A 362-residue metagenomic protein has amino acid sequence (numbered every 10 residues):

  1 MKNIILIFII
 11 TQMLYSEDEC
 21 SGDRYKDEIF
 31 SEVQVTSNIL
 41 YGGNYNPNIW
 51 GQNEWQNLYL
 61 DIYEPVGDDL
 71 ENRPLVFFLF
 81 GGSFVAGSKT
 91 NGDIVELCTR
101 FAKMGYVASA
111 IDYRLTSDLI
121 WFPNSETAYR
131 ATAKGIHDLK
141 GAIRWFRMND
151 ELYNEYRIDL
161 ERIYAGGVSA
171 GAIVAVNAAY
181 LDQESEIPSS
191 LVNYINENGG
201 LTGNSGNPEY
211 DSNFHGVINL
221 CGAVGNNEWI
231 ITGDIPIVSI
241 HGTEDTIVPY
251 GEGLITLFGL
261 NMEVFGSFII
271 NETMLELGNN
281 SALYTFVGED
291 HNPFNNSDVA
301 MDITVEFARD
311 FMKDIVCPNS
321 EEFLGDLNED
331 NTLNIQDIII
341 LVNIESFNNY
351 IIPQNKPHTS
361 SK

Functional and structural regions predicted by a protein language model:
E17-E71: N-terminal cap/lid segment of alpha/beta-hydrolase-fold proteins
D68, N193-L277: The feature captures the conserved acid-bearing segment of alpha/beta-hydrolase catalytic domains
E71-S83: Short beta-strand element of the alpha/beta-hydrolase
S83-D93, D112-A133, D290, F294-N295: Cap/lid segment of the alpha/beta-hydrolase catalytic domain
T90-I111: Short amphipathic alpha-helix adjacent to the substrate-entry channel of hydrolases
G141-G233: Primarily recognizes the serine-hydrolase "nucleophile elbow" in alpha/beta-hydrolase and SGNH/GDSL folds
V264, F268-S320: C-terminal catalytic histidine-bearing segment of alpha/beta-hydrolase fold enzymes
L327-K362: Alpha-helical segments with a strong preference for the paired helices of cellulosomal dockerin domains
